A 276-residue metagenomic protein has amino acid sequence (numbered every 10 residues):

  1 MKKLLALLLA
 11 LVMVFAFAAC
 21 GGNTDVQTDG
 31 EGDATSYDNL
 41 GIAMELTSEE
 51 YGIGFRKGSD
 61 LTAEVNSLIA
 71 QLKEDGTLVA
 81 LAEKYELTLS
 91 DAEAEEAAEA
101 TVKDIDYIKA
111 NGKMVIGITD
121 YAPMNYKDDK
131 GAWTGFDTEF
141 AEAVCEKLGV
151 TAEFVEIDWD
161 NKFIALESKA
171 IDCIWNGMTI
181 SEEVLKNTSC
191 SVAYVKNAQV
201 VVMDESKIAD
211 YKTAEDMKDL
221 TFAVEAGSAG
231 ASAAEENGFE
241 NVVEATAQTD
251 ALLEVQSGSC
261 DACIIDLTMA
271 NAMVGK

Functional and structural regions predicted by a protein language model:
A16-A19: C-terminal motif of bacterial Sec signal peptides marking the signal peptidase cleavage site
G21-N23: Bacterial signal peptide processing site
D25-T47, N161, G177-K186, A233-E236 (+1 more regions): A ligand-binding cleft/hinge motif common to bilobed small-molecule-binding domains
T28-D29, E64, L68, L72-T88 (+1 more regions): Extracytoplasmic small-molecule ligand-binding "clamshell" domains of the periplasmic binding protein/Venus flytrap
E31, V115, D120-P123, W133-E146 (+3 more regions): Bilobed "Venus flytrap"/periplasmic-binding protein-like clamshell domains and structurally analogous long
T35-T47, E142, E146, T151-D216: Acidic, polar ligand-binding/catalytic clefts
G41-T47, S67-D106, A110, A229-T246: Ligand-binding clefts/hinges and TM-proximal coupling segments of bilobed small-molecule sensing domains
S48-E64, L68, V200-Y211: A bilobed periplasmic-binding-protein/Venus flytrap-type ligand-binding module shared by bacterial periplasmic
